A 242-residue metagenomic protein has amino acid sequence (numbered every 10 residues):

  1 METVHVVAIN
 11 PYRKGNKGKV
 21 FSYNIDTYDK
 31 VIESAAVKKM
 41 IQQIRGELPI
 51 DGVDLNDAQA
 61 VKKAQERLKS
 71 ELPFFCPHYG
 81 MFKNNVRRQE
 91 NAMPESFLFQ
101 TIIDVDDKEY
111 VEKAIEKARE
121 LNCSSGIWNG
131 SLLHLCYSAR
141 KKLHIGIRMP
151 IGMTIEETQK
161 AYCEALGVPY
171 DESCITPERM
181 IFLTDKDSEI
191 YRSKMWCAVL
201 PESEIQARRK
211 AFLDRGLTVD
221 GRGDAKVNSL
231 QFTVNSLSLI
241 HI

Functional and structural regions predicted by a protein language model:
M1-F99, I127: DNA replication initiation on ssDNA origins
V6-K14, F82-E109, M149-L230, N235-L239: DNA replication initiation modules
K39-I44, A60-K69, K117-N122, E204-G216: Long, compositionally biased, charged low-complexity segments
D107-N129: Short amphipathic alpha-helix segments
I115, R119, G146, Q159-C163: Short, well-ordered alpha-helical packing segments
L133-R140, D171-T176: Short beta-strand
K141-R148: A generic structural motif
